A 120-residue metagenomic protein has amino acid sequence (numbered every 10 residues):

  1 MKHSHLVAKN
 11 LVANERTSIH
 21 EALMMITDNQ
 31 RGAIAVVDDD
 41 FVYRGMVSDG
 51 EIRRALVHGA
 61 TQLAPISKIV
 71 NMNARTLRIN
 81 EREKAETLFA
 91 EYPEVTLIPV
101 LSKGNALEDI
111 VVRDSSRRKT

Functional and structural regions predicted by a protein language model:
M1-L11, A64-A74: Bateman (tandem CBS) regulatory domains
K9, Y43, Q62-P65, L107: Cysteine-rich, disulfide-stabilized extracellular repeat modules
V12-R31, V37, L56, R75-V95 (+1 more regions): The conserved cystathionine-beta-synthase
T17, V47, A64: Short beta-to-alpha loop/turn elements within the nucleotide-binding domains of ABC transporters
M24, D40-F41, T61: Short, flexible segments with low predicted structural confidence
D28-R31, A35, V42-V57, P99 (+1 more regions): Short beta->alpha transition motifs characteristic of CBS
V57-H58, N71: Phosphate-coordinating loops and pocket residues in cytosolic domains that bind phosphorylated ligands
